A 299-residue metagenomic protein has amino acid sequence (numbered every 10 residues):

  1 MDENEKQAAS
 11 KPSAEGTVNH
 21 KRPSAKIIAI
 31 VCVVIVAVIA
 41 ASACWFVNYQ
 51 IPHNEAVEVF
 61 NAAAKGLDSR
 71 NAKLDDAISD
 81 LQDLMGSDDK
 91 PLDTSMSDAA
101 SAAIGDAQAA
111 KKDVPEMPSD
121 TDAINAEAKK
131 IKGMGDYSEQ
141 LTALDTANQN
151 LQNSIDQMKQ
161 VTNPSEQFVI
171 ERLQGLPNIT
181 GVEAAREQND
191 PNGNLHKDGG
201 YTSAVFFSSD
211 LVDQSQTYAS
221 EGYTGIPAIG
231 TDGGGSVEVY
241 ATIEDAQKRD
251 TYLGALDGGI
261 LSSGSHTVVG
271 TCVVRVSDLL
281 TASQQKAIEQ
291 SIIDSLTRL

Functional and structural regions predicted by a protein language model:
D2-N163: Amphipathic alpha-helical assembly segments used for oligomerization, scaffolding, or translocation
R70, A77-D80, L84, D106-M117 (+4 more regions): Structured segments of extracytoplasmic/periplasmic soluble domains in secreted or envelope-associated proteins
D76, D83, T94-D98, A102 (+2 more regions): N-terminal "mature-domain start" segment
D93, I155-Q160, G234-V239, V273-T281: Second-shell loop/turn segments in exported
A107, Q174-G259: Short, solvent-exposed recognition patches
T162-E166, I229-G233, I243-A246, D278-Q285: Solvent-exposed, acidic/flexible segments
I226-I229, D250-L299: A short, solvent-exposed beta-edge/loop patch
